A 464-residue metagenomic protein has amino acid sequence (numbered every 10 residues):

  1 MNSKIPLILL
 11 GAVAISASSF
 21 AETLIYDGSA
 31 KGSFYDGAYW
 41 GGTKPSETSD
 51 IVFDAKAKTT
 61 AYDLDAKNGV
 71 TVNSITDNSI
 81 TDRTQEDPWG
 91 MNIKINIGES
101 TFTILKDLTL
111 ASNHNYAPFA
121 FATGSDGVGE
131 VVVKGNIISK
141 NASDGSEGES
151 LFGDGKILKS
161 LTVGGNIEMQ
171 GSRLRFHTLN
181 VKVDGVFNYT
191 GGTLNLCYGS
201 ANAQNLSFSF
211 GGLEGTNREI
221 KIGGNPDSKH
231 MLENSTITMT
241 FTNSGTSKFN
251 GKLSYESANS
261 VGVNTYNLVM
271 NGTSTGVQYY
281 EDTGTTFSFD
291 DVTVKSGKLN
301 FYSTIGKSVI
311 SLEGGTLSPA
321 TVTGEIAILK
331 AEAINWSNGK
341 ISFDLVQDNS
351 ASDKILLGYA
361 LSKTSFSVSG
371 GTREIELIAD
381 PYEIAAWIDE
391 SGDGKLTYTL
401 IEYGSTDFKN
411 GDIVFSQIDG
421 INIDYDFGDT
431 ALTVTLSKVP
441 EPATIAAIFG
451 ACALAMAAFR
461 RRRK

Functional and structural regions predicted by a protein language model:
M1-F20, C452: Gram-negative bacterial Sec-dependent N-terminal signal peptides
M1-I5, P440-E441, R460-K464: Positively charged n-region of N-terminal signal peptides that target proteins for export
F20-N115, A122-V128, N335-W336, V346-S350 (+1 more regions): Solvent-exposed adhesion/ligand-recognition segments of exported proteins
E22-A30, P45-K58, D63-T76, I80 (+18 more regions): Long, low-complexity, polar and repeat-rich extracellular regions of very large Gram-negative surface proteins
S29, G98-E99, I104-V183, R218-S311 (+1 more regions): Extracellular repeat-rich scaffold modules on cell surfaces
Q204-N205, F210, T236-T240, N267-L268 (+1 more regions): Extracellular beta-strand/loop-rich repeat segments of large surface/secreted proteins
E441-F459: A short, hydrophobic C-terminal helix/tail in secreted or cell-surface proteins
